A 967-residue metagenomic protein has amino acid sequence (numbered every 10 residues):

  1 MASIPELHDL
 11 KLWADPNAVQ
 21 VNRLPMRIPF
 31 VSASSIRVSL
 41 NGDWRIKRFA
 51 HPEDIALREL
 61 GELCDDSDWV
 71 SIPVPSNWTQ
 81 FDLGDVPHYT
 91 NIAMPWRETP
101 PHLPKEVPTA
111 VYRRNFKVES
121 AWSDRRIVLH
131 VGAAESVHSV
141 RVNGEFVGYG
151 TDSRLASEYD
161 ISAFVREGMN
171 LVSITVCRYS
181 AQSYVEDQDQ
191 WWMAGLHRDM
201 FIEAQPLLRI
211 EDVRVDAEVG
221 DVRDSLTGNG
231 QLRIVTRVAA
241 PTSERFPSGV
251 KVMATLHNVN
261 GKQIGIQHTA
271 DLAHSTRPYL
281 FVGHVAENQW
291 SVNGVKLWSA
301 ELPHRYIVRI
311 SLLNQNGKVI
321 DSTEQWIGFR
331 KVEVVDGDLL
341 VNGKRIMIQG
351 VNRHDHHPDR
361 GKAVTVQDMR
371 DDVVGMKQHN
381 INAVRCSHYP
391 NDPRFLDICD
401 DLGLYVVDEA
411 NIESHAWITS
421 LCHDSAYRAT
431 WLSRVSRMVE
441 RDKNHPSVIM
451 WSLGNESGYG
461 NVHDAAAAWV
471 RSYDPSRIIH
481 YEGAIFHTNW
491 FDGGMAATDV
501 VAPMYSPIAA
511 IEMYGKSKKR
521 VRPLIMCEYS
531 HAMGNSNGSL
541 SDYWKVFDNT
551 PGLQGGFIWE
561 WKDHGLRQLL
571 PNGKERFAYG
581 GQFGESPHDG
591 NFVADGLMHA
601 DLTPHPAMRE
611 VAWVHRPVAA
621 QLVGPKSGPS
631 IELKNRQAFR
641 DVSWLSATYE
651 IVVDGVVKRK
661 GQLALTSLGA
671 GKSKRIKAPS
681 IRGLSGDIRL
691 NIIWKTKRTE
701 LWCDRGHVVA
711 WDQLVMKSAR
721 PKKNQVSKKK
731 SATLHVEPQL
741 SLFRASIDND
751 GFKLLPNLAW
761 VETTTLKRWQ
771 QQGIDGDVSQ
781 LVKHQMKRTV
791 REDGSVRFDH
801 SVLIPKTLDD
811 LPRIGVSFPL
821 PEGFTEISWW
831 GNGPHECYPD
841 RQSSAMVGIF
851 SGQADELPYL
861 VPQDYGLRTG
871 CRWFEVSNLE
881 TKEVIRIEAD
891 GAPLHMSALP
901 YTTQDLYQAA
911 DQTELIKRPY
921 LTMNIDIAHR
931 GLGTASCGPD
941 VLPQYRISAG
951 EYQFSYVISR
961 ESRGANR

Functional and structural regions predicted by a protein language model:
M1-A93, T175, Y179, V259-G261 (+5 more regions): Accessory carbohydrate-binding/adhesion or oligomerization-edge regions at the termini of glycan-active proteins
M1-S32, E145, Y184, V319-S630 (+2 more regions): Extended substrate-binding grooves/exosites of carbohydrate-active enzymes
A2-D15, M26, F30, R45-H51 (+6 more regions): Accessory beta-strand-rich segments of carbohydrate-active enzymes
Q80, A133, R178, S299 (+3 more regions): Beta-strand/loop-rich accessory regions of lumenal/periplasmic or secreted enzymes, predominantly carbohydrate-active
Q80, D85, I92-H102, S153 (+7 more regions): An acidic-aromatic loop/edge-strand motif
V140-V142, G228-L272, Y279, P629-A664 (+2 more regions): Beta-strand-rich binding/interaction modules
A163-M169, R237-V334, G683-R720: Extended acidic/polar, glycine-enriched regions that form or flank non-catalytic beta-rich accessory modules
D189-I210, G573-G624, G628-E632, R636-W644 (+8 more regions): Catalytic cores of secreted or luminal carbohydrate-active enzymes
